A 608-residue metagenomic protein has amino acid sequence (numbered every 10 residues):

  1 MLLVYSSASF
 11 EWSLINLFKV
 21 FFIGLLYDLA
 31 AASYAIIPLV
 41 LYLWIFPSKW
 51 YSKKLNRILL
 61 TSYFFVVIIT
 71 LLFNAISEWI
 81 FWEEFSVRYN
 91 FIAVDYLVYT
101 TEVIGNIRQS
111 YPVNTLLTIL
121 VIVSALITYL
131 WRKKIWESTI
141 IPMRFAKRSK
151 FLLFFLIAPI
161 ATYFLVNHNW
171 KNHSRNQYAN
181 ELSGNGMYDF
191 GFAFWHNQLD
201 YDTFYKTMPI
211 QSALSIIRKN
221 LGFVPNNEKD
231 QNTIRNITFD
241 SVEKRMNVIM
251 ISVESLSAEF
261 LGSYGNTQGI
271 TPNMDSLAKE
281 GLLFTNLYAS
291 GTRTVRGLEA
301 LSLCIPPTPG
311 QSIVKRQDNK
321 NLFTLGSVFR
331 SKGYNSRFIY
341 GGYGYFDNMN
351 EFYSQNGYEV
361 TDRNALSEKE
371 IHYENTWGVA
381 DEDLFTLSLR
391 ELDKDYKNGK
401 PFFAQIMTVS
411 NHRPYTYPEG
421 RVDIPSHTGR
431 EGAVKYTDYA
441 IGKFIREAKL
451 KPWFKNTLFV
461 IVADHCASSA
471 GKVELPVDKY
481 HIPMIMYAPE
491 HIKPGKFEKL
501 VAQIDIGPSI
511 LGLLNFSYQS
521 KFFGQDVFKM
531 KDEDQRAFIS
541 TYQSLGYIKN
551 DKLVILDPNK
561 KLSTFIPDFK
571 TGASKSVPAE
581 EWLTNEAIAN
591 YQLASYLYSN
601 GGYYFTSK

Functional and structural regions predicted by a protein language model:
M1-T203: Transmembrane and membrane-interface helices of multi-pass, inner-membrane envelope-modifying transferases
S9-S13, L25, M143-R144, P209-L221 (+2 more regions): Alpha-helix capping and helix-coil boundary motifs
S13, F91, R175-L182, Y205 (+5 more regions): A general boundary/transition motif marking the beginning of the first structured unit of a protein
K53-I58, D202-S212, V314-D318, G524-Q525: Short alpha-helical "patches" and their helix-cap loops
Y99-E102, Q109, S183-G186, F192-I237 (+2 more regions): The feature marks either
P112-T118, I122, A213-L221, Y353: Long, well-ordered, tryptophan-enriched scaffold segments
G222-K608: Solvent-exposed soluble domains appended to multi-pass membrane proteins
